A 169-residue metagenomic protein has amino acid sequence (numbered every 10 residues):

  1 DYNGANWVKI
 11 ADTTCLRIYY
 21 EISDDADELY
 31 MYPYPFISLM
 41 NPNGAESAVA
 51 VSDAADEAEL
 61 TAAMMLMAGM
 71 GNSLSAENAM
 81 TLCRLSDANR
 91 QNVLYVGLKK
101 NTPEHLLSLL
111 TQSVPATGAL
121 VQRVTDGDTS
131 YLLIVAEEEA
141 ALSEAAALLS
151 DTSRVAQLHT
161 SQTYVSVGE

Functional and structural regions predicted by a protein language model:
D1-E169: Solvent-exposed alpha-helical segments and adjacent loops that form catalytic or protein-interaction surfaces
